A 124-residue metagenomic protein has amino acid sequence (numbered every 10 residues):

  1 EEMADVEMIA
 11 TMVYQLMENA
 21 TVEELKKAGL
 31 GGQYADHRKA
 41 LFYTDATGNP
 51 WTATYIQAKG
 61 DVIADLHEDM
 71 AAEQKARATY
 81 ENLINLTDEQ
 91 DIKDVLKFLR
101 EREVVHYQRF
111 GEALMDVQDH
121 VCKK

Functional and structural regions predicted by a protein language model:
E1-K124: Non-heme di-metal
